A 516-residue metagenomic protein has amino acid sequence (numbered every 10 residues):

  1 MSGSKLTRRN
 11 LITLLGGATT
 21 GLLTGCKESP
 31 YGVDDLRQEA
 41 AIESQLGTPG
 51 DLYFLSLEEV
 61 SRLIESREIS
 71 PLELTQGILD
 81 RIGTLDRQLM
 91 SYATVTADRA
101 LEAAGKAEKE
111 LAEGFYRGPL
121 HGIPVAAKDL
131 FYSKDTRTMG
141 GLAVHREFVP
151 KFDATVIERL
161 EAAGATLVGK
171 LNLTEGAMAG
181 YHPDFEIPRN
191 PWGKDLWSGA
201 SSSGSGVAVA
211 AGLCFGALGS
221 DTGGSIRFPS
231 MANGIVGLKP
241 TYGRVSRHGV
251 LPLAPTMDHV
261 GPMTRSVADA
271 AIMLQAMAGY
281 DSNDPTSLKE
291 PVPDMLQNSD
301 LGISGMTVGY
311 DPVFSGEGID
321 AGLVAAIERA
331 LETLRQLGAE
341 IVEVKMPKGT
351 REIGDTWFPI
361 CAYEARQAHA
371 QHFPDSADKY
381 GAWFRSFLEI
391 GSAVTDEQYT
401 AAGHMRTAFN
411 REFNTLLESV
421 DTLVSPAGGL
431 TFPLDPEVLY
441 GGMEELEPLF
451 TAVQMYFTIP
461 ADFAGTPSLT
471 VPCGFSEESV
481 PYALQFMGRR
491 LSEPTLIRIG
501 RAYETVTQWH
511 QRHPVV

Functional and structural regions predicted by a protein language model:
S2-E102, Q336-L337, Q398, R512-V516: An N-terminal boundary/leader segment
I12, T84, A162, A210-E317 (+6 more regions): Structural helix-boundary/capping segments
P71-L79, G105, N298, A321-K345 (+2 more regions): Acyltransferase
I78, A100, G122, K128 (+9 more regions): Conserved hydrophobic/aromatic pocket- or pore-lining residues that grip, position, or stack substrates in active sites
M90-A143: N-terminal, positively charged, Ser/Thr/Ala/Gly-biased leader segments that form transit/presequence-like amphipathic
L120-G140, L296-D311, P359-N414, P426-L430 (+1 more regions): Short helix-loop capping/hinge segments that flank enzyme active sites or metal/cofactor-binding pockets
L120-V260, P285, V313, A427-E447: Short glycine/serine-rich loop/turn segments
N414, L446-P472: Small-aliphatic-rich amphipathic alpha-helix that forms the alpha element of a beta-alpha
